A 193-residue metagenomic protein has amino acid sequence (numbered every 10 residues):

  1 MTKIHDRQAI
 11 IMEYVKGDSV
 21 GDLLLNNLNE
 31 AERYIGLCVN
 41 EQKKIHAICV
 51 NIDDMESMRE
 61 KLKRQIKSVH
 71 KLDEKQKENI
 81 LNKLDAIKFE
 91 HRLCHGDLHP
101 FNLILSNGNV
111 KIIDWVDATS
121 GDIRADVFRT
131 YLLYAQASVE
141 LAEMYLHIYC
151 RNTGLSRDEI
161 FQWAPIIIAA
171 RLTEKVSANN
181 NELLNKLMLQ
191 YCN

Functional and structural regions predicted by a protein language model:
M1-A9, N107-V110, L183, L187-N193: Conserved NTP-binding catalytic cores of kinases and kinase-like/nucleotidyltransferase enzymes across multiple kinase
M1-D54, Q65-L72, K88: ATP-binding pocket architecture of kinase catalytic cores
S19, L103, S120: Conserved protein kinase catalytic core
A47-G96, P100, S106, N185: An alpha-helical support segment within catalytic cores of ATP-dependent transferases
L93, K111-D114: Pre-DFG segment of protein kinase catalytic domains
D97, D114, D126: Acidic active-site catalytic centers that drive phospho-/nucleotidyl reactions and related ester hydrolyses
R129-N193: Helix-rich C-terminal or lid/interface subdomains of diverse kinases
